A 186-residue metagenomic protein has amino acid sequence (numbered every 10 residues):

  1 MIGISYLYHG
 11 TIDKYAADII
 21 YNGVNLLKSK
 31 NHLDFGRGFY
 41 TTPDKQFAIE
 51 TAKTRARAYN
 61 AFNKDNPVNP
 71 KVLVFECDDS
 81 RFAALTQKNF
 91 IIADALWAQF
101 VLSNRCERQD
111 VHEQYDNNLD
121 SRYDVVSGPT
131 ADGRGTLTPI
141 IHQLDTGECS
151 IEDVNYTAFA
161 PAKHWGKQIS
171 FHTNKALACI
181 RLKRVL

Functional and structural regions predicted by a protein language model:
M1-G3, H32-F35, I49, T54-L186: Conserved NAD+-utilizing ADP-ribose enzyme module
I2-Y40, Q46-R57: Glycine-rich loop/turn
